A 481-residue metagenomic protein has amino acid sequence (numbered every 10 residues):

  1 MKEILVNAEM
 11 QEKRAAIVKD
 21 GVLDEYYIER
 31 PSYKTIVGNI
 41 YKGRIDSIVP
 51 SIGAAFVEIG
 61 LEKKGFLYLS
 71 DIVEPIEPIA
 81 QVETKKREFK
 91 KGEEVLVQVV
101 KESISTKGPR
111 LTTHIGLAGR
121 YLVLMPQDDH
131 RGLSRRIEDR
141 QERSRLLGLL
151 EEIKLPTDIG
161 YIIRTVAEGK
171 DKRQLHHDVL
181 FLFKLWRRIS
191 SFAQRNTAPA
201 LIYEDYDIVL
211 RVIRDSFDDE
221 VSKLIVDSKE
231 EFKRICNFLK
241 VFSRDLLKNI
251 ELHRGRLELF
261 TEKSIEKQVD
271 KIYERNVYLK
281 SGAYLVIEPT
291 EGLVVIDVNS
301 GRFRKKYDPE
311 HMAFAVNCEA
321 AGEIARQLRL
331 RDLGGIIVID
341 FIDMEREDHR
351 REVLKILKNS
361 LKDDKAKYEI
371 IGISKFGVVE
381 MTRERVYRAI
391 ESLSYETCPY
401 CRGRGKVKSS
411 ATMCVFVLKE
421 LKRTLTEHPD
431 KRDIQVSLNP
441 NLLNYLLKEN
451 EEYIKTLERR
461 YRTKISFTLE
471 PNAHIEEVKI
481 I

Functional and structural regions predicted by a protein language model:
M1-T112: Charged, low-complexity terminal tails
K2-I4, D24-T35, P78-R87, I104-T112 (+7 more regions): Active-site phosphate-binding and catalytic loops of NTP-dependent enzymes
Y26-I28, S32-S51, Q81-S103, R143-L149 (+4 more regions): Phosphate-interacting basic helix/loop segments used at nucleotide- and nucleic-acid interfaces
G53-A55, K63, E102-M125, L182 (+2 more regions): Conserved glycine-centered short motifs in functionally critical loops
E74-I76, L111-G119, Q141, K240-K248: A short alpha->loop->secondary-structure connector
K91-V95, T197-A198, N249, L293 (+1 more regions): Loop/turn-to-beta-strand initiation segments
R131-E266, Y273, I390-I481: Charged, low-complexity intrinsically disordered tails
N237-K267, K271-N276, K280-E319: Metal-dependent catalytic core segments for phosphate chemistry
